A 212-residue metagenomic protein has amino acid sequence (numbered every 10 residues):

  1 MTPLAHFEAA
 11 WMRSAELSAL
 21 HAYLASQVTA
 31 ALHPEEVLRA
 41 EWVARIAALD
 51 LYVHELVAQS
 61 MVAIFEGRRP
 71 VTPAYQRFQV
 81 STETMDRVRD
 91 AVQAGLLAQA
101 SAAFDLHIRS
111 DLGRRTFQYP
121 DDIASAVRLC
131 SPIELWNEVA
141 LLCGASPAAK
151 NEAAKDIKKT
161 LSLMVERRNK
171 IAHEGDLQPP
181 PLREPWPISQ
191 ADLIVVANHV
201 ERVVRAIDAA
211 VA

Functional and structural regions predicted by a protein language model:
M1-V43, E55-M61, E66-Q76: Charged alpha-helical initiation segments
L4-W11, P34-I46, L129, A154-L161 (+1 more regions): Amphipathic, non-membrane alpha-helical segments in soluble helical-bundle scaffolds
S18, R128-E152, K158-V165, N169-K170 (+1 more regions): Amphipathic, Lys/Arg-enriched alpha-helical patches that create a basic surface for binding polyanionic ligands
L20-H33, G144-E152, Q178-P179: Short, charged/polar, low-complexity loop and linker segments that flank or interrupt alpha-helical bundles
R45, V57-E152: Helix-loop junctions and short alpha-helical segments
D50-L51: Long, contiguous alpha-helical bundle segments
E174, Q178-E184: Short conserved catalytic/interaction loops centered on acidic-Pro-aromatic/His motifs
